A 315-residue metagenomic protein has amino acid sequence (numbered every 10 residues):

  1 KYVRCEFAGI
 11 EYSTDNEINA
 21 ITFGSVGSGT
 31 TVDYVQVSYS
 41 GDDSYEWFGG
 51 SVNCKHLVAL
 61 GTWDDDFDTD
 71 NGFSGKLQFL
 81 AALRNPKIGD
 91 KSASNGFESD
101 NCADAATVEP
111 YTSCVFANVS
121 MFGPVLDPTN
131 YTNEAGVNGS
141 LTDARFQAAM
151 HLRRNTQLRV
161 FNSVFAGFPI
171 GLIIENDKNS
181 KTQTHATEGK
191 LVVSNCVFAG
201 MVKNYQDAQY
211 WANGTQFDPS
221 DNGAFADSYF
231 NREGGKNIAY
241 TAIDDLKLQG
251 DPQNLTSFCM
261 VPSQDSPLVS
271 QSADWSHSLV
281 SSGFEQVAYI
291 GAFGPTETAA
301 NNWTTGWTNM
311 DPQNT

Functional and structural regions predicted by a protein language model:
K1-D42, E46-W63, D68-T315: Extracellular beta-rich repeat passengers
